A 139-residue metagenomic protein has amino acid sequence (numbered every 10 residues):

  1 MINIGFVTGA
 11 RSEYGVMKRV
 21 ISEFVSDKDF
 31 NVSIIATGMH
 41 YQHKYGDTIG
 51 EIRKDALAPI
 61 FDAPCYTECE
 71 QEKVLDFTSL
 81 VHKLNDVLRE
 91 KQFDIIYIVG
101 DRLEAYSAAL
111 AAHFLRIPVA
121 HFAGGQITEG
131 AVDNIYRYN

Functional and structural regions predicted by a protein language model:
I2: Nucleotide donor/acceptor-binding cores
G5-T8, Y14-E23, C65-N139: Active-site and donor-binding regions of nucleotide-sugar-utilizing enzymes
E13-V16, Q42-K44: Short N-terminal binding/cap micro-motifs at the start of the first secondary-structure element
G15-S33, G38: N-terminal Rossmann-like dinucleotide-binding module
V25-N31, A56, F114-I117: Short helix-capping segments at alpha-helix termini
N31-L75, K83: Conserved nucleotide-sugar phosphate-binding/catalytic loop shared by glycosyltransferases and other
